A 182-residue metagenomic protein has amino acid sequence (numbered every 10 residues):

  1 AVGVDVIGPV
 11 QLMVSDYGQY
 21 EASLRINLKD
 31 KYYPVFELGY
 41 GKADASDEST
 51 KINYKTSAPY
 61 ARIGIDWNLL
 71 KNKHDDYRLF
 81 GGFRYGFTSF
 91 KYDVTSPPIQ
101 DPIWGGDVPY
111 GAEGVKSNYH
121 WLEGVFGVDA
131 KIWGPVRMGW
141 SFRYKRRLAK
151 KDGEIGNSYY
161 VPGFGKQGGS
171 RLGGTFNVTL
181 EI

Functional and structural regions predicted by a protein language model:
A1-L28, N177-I182: Short glycine/proline- and aromatic-enriched beta-strand/turn motifs that initiate or cap beta-hairpins
V2-V4, P34-F36, A61, Y77-F83 (+3 more regions): Transmembrane beta-strands of outer-membrane beta-barrel proteins
D5-P9, G39-G41, N68, R84-T88 (+2 more regions): Outer-membrane beta-barrel pore domains and translocons
I7-V10, D47-Y54, V108-G114, V161-K166: Extracellular loop and loop/strand-boundary signature of outer-membrane beta-barrel proteins
V10, L28-D30, D66-N72, S89 (+2 more regions): Outer-membrane beta-barrel proteins
V14-D16, K55-S57, A112-W121, K166-S170: Short sequence motifs at beta-strands and strand-loop junctions characteristic of Gram-negative outer-membrane
Y32, E37-G105: Gram-negative (and chloroplast) outer-membrane scaffold detector with strong preference for beta-barrel transmembrane
R62, D66, G168-I182: Outer-membrane beta-barrel "beta-signal"
